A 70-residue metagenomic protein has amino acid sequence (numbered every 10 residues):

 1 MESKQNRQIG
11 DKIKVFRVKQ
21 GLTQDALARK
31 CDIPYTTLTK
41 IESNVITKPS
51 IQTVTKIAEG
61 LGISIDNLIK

Functional and structural regions predicted by a protein language model:
M1-K19: A short, Lys/Arg-rich alpha-helix, primarily the initiator
K14, D25, T55: Residues within the helices of the helix-turn-helix
K14, T39-K40, I69: Key DNA-contacting residues within the recognition helix of helix-turn-helix
K14, V18, D32, S43: Residue-level detection of the helix-turn-helix DNA-binding "recognition helix"
R17, A28, A58: The alpha-helix within a helix-turn-helix
L22-K40: Short alpha-helical DNA-recognition segment
Q52-N67: DNA major-groove recognition helix of helix-turn-helix/homeodomain DNA-binding modules
